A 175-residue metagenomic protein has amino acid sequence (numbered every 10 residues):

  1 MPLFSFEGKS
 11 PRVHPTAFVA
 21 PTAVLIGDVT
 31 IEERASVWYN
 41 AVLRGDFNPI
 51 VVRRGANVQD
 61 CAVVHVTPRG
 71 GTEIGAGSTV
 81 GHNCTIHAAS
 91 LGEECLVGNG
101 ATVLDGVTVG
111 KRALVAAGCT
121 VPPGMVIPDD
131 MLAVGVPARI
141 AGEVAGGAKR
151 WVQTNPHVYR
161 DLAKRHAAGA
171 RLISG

Functional and structural regions predicted by a protein language model:
M1-H14, G70-T85, L132-G175: C-terminal segments of enzyme domains that contribute to small-molecule binding surfaces
P15, A20-P21, I26-G27, E32-E33 (+15 more regions): Left-handed beta-helix
I50: A short, polar/charged loop-to-alpha-helix boundary motif
